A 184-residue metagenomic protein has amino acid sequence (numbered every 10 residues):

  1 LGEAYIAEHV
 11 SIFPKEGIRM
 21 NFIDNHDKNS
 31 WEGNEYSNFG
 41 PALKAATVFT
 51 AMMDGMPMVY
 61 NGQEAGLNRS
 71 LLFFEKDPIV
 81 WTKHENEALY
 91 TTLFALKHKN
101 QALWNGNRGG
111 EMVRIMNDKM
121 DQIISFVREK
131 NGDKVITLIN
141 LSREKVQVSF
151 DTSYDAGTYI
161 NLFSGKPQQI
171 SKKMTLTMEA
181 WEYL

Functional and structural regions predicted by a protein language model:
L1-P57, N61, A65, D118-M120: Alpha-amylase-like alpha-glycosidases and glucanotransferases acting on alpha-linked glucans and related
E3, G40, D54-V59, Q63-L184: Carbohydrate-interacting/catalytic domains
